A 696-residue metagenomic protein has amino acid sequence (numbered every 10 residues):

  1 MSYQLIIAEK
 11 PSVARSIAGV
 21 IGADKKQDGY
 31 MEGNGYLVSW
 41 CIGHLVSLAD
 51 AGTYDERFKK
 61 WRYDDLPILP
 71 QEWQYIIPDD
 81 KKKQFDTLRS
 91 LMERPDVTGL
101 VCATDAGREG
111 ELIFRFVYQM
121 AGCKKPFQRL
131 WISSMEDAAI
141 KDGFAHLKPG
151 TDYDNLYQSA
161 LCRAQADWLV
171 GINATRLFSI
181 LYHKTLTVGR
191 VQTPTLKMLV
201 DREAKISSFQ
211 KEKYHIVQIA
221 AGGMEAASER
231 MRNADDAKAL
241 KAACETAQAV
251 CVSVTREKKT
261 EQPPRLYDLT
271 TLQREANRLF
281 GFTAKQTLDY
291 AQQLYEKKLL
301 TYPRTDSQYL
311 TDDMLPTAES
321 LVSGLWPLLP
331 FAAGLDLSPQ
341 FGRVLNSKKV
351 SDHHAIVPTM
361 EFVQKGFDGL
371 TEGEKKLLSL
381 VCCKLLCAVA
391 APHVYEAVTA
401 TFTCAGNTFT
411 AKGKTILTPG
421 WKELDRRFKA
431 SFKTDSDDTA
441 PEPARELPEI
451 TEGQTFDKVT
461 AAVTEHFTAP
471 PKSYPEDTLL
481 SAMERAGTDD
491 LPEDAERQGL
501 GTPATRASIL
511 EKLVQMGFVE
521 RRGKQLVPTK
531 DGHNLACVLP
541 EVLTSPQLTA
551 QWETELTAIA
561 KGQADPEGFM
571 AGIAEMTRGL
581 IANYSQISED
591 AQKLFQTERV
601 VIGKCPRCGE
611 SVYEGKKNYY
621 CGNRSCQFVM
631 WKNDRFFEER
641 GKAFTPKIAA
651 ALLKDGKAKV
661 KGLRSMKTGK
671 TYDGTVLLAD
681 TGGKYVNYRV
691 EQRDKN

Functional and structural regions predicted by a protein language model:
M1-A164, W168, P470: Intrinsically disordered, low-complexity regulatory segments
S2-L5, A103-A106, H183-T185, R256-R265 (+3 more regions): Conserved short loop/turn motifs at secondary-structure junctions
S2-L5, M92, T151, T175 (+3 more regions): Basic, low-complexity terminal or inter-domain segments flanking catalytic cores
A8-E9, W40-I42, T104, V170 (+5 more regions): Flexible glycine-/small-residue-rich
P11-A18, G35-V38, I42, P78-R89 (+18 more regions): Amphipathic alpha-helical transducer elements in NTP-driven molecular machines
W73, P95, D137-A221, R256-T260: C-terminal or mid-to-C-terminal helical accessory/interaction module adjacent to the motor/catalytic core
A234-Y267, Q273: Metal- or metallocofactor-binding catalytic centers and their adjacent structured scaffolds across diverse enzyme
